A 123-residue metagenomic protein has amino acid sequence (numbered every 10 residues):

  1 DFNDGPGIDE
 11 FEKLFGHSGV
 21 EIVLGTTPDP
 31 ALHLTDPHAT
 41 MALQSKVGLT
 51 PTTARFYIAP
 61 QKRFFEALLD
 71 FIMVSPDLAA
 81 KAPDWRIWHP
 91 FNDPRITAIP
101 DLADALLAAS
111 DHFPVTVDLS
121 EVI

Functional and structural regions predicted by a protein language model:
N3-I123: Metal-dependent phosphoester-hydrolase catalytic domains
